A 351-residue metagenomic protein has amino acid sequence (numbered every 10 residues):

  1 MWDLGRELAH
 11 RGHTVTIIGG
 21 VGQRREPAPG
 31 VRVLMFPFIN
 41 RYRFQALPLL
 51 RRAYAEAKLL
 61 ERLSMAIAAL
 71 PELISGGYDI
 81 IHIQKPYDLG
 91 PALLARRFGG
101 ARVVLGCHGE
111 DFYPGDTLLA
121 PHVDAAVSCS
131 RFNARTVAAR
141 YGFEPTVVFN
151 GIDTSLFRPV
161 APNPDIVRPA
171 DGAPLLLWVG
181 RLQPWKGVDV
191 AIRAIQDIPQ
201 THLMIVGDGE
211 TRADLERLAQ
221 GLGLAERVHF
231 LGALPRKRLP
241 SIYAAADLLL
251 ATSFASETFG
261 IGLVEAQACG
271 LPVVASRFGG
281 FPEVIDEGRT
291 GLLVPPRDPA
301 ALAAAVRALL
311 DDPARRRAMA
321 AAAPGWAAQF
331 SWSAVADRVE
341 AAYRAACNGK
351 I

Functional and structural regions predicted by a protein language model:
E61-R62, I83-D88, C107: Short His-centered aromatic/hydrophobic patch
F98, E216-L234: Nucleotide-activated donor-binding/catalytic signature segment of Leloir-type glycosyltransferases, i.e., the conserved
F132, G151: Carbohydrate-associated surface elements
P174, W178-D197, E210-E216, L292 (+1 more regions): A conserved mid-protein helix/loop that constitutes part of the nucleotide-sugar donor-binding site
R227, A244-T258, L271: Acidic donor-binding loop of glycosyltransferase active sites
A233-L234, S241-A246: Short alpha-helical donor nucleotide-sugar binding micro-motif in glycosyltransferases
P272-A275, I285: Short hydrophobic beta-strand element within catalytic cores of glycosyltransferases and related nucleotide-activated
E287-G288, L292-P299, A308-P313: Conserved acidic donor-binding segment of nucleotide-sugar-dependent glycosyltransferases
